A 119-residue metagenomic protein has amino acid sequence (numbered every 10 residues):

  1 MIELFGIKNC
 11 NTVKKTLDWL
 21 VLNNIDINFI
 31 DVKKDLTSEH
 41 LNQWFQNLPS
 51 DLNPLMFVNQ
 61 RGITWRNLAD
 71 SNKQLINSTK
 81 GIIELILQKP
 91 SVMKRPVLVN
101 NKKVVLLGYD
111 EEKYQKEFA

Functional and structural regions predicted by a protein language model:
M1-N23, I27-I30: Local sequence-structure signature of Cys/Sec-based thiol-disulfide redox active-site neighborhoods
K8-T16, P54, Y114-A119: Unusually extended, aromatic-enriched hydrophobic runs near protein termini
K34-E117: Thiol/selenol-based redox catalytic cores and closely related redox-interacting motifs
